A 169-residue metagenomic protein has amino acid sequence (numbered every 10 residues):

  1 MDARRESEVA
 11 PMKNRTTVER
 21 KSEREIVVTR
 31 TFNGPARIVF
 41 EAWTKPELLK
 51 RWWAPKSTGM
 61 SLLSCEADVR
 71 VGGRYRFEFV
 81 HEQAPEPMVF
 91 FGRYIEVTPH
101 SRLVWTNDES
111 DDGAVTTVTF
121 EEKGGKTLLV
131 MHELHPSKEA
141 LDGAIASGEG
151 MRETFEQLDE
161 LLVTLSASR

Functional and structural regions predicted by a protein language model:
D2-G59: Hydrophobic ligand-binding cavity/cleft-lining segments
A3-S7, E25, V104-E153: Beta-strand/loop substructures that line and gate deep hydrophobic ligand-binding cavities in soluble
E23-T29, L62, R74, V89 (+3 more regions): Intrinsic-disorder/low-complexity, polar/charged segments enriched in Ser/Thr/Lys/Arg/Asp/Glu/Gln
V27-V28, E47-P87, R169: Short beta-edge strand/loop motif at the mouth of beta-sheet-based domains
R30, S64-A67, F90-I95, N107 (+1 more regions): Hydrophobic/aromatic beta-strand elements that line small-molecule binding cavities or substrate pockets in beta-rich
A36-R37, D68-V71, I95-S101, T119-L128: A short, structured loop/turn motif at beta-sheet edges
V39, L49, Y75-F77, Y94 (+4 more regions): Hydrophobic pocket/interface hotspot
L162-R169: Short, highly charged C-terminal tails/helix-capping segments
